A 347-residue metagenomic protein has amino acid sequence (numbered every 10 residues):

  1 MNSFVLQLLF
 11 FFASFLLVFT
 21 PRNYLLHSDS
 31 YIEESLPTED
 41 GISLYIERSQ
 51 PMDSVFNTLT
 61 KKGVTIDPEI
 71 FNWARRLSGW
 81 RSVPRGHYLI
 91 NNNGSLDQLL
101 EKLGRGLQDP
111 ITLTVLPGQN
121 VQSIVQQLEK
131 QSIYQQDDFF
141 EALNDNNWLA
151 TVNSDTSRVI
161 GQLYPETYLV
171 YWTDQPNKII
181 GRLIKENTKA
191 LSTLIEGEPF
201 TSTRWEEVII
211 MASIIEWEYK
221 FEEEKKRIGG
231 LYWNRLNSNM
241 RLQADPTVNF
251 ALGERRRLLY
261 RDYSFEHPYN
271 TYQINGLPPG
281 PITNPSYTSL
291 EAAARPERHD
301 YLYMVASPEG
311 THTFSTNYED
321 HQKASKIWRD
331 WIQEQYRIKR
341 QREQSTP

Functional and structural regions predicted by a protein language model:
M1-Q7, I70: Extracellular/lumenal glycan-associated context and N-glycosylation machinery
L6-R22: Hydrophobic membrane-insertion alpha-helices, especially the h-region of bacterial N-terminal signal peptides
F11-L16, F56-N57, W80-P84, Y134-F139 (+3 more regions): A generic short-segment signal for beta-strand/edge and adjacent turn/coil regions
S14, D29, W328-R329: Enrichment for repetitive, rod-forming helical segments
F19-T193: Signal peptide-directed extracytoplasmic domains
P51, Q126-Y134, W148-P347: Bacterial extracytoplasmic/cell-wall-associated proteins, especially those involved in peptidoglycan
